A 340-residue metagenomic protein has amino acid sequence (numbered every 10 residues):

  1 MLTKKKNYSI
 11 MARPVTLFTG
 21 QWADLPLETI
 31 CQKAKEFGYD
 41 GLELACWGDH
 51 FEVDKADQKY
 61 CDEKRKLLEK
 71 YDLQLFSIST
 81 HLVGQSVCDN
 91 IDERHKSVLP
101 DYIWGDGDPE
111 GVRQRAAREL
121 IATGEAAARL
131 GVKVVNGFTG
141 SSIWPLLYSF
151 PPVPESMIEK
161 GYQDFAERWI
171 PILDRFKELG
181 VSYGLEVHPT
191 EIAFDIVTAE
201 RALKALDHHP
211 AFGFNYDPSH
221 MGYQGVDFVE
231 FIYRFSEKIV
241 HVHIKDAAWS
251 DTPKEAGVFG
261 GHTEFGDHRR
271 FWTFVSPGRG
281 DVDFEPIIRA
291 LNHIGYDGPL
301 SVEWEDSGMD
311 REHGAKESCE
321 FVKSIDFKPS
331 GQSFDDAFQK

Functional and structural regions predicted by a protein language model:
L2-N7, D24, E28-T29, K33 (+4 more regions): Active-site acidic/histidine proton-transfer and metal-coordination neighborhood in alpha/beta enzyme cores
Y8-L25: Boundary/entry segment of secreted carbohydrate-active catalytic domains
V15, G41-L42, I78, I158-D281 (+1 more regions): Acidic/histidine-rich catalytic cores of soluble enzymes
Q21-A23, C46-G48, H81-G84, T139-I143 (+4 more regions): Active-site-proximal loop/turn and secondary-structure-junction residues that shape catalytic pockets, frequently
Y39, L44, L73, V132 (+2 more regions): A structural motif
A45-E69, T139-L146: Glycine-rich, proline-tolerant flexible connector loops at the mouths of alpha/beta enzymes
P299-D306: Short acidic/histidine-rich active-site segments
R311-Q332, F338: C-terminal helical cap(s) of enzyme catalytic domains, especially alpha/beta-barrels
